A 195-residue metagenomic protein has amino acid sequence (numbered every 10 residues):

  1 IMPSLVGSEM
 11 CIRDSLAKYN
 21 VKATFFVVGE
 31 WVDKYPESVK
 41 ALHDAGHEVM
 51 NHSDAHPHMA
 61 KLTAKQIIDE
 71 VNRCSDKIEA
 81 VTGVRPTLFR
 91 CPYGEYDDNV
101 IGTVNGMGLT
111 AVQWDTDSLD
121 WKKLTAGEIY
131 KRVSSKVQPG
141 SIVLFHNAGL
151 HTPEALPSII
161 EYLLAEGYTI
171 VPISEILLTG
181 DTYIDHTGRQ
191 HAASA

Functional and structural regions predicted by a protein language model:
I1-G7, C11-I12: Single conserved hydrophobic/aromatic residue that forms the stacking wall/gate of nucleotide- or nucleobase-binding
M2-S4, A17, A41, Y162: A generic structural signal for short, solvent-exposed coil/turn residues that cap or connect secondary-structure
S4-V6, F26, G140, V171 (+1 more regions): Residue-level marker of intrinsically disordered, low-complexity segments enriched for small/polar residues
D14-N20, V32-K34, H151-A195: C-terminal domain-boundary segment and adjacent tail
A17-L144, A148, I184: Metal-dependent polysaccharide deacetylase catalytic core of the NodB/CE4 family, i.e., the active-site-bearing domain
